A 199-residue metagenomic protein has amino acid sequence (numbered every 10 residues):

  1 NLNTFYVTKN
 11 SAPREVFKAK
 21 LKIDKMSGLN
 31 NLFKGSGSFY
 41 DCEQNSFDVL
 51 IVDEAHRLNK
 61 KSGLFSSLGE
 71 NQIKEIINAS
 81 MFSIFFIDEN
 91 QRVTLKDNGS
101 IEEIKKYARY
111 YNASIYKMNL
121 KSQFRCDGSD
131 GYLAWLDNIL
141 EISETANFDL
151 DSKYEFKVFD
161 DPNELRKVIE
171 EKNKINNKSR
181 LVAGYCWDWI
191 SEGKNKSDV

Functional and structural regions predicted by a protein language model:
N1-K9, N98, E102-I104, Y116 (+1 more regions): Conserved motor-region signature of P-loop NTPase helicases/translocases
N3-L50: Inter-Walker segment of RecA-like/P-loop motor cores
K9, D88, C186: Cofactor-binding loop segments of dinucleotide-utilizing enzymes, especially the Rossmann-like FAD- and NAD(P)+-binding
K20-K25, L64-L68, K96-K105, A134-D137 (+1 more regions): Short secondary-structure boundary/capping segments
N30-G37, D53, A113-F124: Conserved beta-strand -> loop -> alpha-helix junction used to position metal-binding or nucleic-acid-contacting
I51-N119: Signature of the SF2 helicase/ATPase Hel1-core->accessory helical subdomain module
T94-G99, A113-A134, E141-V199: Conserved helicase/translocase motor-coupling segment
